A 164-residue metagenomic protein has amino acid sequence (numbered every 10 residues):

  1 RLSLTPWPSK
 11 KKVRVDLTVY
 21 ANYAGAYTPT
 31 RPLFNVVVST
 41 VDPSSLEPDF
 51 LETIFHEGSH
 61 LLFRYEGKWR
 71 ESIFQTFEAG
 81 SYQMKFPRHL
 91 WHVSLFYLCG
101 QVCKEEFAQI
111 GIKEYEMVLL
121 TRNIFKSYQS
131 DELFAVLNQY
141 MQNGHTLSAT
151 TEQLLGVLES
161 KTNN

Functional and structural regions predicted by a protein language model:
R1-K12, H56, H60, V102-E106: Secondary-structure boundary elements
R1-P29, W91: Auxiliary, metal-adjacent structural segments of Zn-dependent hydrolase domains
S9-V15, R64-T76, A108-Y115: Short acidic alpha-helical/loop segments enriched in Asp/Glu that coordinate divalent cations
L17-Y23, V38-P43, S59, L95: Short, flexible loop/turn elements at secondary-structure junctions
L33-L46, R70-F86: Short helix/strand-bridging catalytic loops that position acidic/His residues to coordinate divalent metals and engage
P48-G67: Active-site recognition of the HExxH zinc-binding catalytic motif
F74-Q129: Post-HExxH zinc-binding segment in Zn-dependent metallohydrolases
I112-N164: Pan-zinc metallopeptidase signature
